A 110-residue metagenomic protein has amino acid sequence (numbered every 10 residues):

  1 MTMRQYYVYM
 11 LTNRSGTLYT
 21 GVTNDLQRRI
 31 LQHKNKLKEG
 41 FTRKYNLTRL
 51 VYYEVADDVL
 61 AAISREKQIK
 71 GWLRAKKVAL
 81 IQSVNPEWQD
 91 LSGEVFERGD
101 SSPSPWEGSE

Functional and structural regions predicted by a protein language model:
M1-K38, R43-A56, L60, S64-K67 (+1 more regions): GIY-YIG nuclease catalytic motif and its immediate N-terminal context
K67-L80: Short arginine-rich
